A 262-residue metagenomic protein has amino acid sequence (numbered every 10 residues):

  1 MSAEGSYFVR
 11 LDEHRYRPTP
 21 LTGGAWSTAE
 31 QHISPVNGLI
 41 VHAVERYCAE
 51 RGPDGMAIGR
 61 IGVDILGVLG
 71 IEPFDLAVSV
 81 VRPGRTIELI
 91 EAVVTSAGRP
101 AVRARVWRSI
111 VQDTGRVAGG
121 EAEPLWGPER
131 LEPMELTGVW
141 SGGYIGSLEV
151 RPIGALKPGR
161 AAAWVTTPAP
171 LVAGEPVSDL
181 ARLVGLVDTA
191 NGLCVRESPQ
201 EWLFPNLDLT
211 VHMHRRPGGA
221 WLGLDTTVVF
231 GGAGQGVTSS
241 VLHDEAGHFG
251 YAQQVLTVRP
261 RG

Functional and structural regions predicted by a protein language model:
M1-G262: Terminal targeting signals and extreme-terminal segments of soluble enzymes
